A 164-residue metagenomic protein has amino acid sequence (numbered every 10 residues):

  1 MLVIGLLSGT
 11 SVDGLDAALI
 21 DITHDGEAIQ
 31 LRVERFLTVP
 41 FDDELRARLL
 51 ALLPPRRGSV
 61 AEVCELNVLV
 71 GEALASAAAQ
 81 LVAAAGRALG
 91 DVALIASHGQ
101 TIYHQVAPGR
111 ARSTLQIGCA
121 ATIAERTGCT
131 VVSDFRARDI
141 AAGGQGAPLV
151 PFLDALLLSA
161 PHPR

Functional and structural regions predicted by a protein language model:
M1-R164: Short acidic/glycine-rich loops and adjacent helix/strand connectors that line catalytic pockets where negatively
